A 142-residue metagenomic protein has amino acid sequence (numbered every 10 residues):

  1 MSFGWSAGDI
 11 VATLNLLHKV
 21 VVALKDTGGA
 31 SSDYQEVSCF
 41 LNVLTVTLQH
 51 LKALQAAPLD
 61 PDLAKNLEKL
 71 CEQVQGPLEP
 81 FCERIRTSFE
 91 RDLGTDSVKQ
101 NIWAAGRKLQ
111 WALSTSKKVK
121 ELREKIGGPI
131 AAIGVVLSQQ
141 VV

Functional and structural regions predicted by a protein language model:
M1-G29, D33, K99-L109: Membrane-inserting effector segments that mediate pore formation, membrane fusion, or transient membrane insertion
D33-V142: Charged, amphipathic alpha-helical interaction modules
